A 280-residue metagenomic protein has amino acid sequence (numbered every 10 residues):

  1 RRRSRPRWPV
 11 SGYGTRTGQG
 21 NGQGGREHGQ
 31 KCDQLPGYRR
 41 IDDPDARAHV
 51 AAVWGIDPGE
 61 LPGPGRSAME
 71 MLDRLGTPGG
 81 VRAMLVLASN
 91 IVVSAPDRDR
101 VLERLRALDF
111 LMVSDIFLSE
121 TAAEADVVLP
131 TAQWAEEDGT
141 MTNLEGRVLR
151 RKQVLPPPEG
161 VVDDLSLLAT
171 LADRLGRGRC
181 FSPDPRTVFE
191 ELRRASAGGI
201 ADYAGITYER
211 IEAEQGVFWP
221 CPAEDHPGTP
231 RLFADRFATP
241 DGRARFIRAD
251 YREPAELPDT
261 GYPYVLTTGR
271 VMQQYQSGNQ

Functional and structural regions predicted by a protein language model:
R1, Y13-T15, L266: Short, conserved catalytic/metal-binding motifs centered on acidic residues
R3-S4, A132, L175-R179: A generic secondary-structure signal for well-formed alpha-helical elements
R5-V10: Cationic, amphipathic, low-complexity alpha-helical segments enriched in hydrophobics plus arginine/proline
G14-G20, L168: Generic signature of intrinsically disordered, low-complexity, basic-rich segments and short cationic peptides
G18-Q23, E27, K31, L35 (+3 more regions): A cross-kingdom feature strongest in bacterial/archaeal respiratory oxidoreductases
D45, V162-S166, T170, T187: Generic recognition of short, well-ordered alpha-helical interface segments
P58-G59, G178-V188: Short, surface-exposed acidic
L165-S182: Non-catalytic, well-ordered alpha-helical segments in soluble enzyme domains
